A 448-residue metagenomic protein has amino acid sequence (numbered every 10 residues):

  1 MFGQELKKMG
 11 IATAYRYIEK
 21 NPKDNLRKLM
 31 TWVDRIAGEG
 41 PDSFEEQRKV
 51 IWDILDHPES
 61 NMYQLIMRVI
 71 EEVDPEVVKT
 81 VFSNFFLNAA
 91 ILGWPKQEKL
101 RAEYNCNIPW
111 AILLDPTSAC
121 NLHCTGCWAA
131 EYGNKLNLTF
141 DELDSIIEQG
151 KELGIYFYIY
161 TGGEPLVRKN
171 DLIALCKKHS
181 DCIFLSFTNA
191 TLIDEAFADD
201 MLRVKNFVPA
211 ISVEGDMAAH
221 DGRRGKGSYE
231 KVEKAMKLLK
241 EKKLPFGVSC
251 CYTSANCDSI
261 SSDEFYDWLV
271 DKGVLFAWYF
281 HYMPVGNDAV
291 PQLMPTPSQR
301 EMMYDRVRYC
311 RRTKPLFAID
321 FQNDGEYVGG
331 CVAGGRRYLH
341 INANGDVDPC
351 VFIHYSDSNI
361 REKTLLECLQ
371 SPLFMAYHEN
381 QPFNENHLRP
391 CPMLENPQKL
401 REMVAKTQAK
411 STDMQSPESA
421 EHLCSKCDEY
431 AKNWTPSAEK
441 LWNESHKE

Functional and structural regions predicted by a protein language model:
M1-K49, D53, D221-G334, A343-N344 (+2 more regions): Radical SAM enzyme [4Fe-4S]-AdoMet core and its adjacent flexible, acidic and glycine-rich loops/tails across
F2-D24, K28-T31, E39-S43, F352-E448: Flexible mid-to-C-terminal extensions adjoining Fe-S/redox cofactors in radical SAM and related proteins
W32-A196: Conserved alpha-helical substructure of the radical SAM core
N88-P109, I319, G325, N359-M375: Short, charged low-complexity linear segments at domain edges
C120, C124-C127, C331, G345 (+2 more regions): Short cysteine clusters
A130-N134, D216-A219, P284-N287: A short, flexible beta-alpha/helix-coil linker loop
F140-Y160, L166-F280: Radical SAM/AdoMet-radical enzyme domain recognition
